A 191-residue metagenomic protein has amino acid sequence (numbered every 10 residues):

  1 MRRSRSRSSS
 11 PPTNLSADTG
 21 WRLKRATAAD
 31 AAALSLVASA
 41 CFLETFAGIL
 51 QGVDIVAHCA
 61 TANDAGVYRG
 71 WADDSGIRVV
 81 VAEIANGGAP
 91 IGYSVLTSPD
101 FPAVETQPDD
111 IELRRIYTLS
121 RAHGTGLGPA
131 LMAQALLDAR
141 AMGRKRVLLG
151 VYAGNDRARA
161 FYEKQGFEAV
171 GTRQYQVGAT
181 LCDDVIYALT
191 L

Functional and structural regions predicted by a protein language model:
R2-A17, D184-L191: Terminal substrate-recognition subdomain of acyl/acetyltransferases
S8-P11, S120-R121, E163: A periodicity- and composition-biased signal for non-globular, repetitive helical segments
P11-S16, V80, R173-Y175: Short acidic-hydrophobic surface loop/beta-edge motif
S16, W21, R25-A31, L36-R121 (+4 more regions): Acetyl-CoA-dependent GNAT
G20, Q107-I111, K145-R159, E163-L191: C-terminal "cap" of GNAT-fold acetyltransferases
Y93, L127-P129, N155, T172: Gly/Ser/Thr-rich helix-start
L119-R121, T125, A153-G154: Active-site acidic-Proline motif in GNAT/NAT acetyltransferases
